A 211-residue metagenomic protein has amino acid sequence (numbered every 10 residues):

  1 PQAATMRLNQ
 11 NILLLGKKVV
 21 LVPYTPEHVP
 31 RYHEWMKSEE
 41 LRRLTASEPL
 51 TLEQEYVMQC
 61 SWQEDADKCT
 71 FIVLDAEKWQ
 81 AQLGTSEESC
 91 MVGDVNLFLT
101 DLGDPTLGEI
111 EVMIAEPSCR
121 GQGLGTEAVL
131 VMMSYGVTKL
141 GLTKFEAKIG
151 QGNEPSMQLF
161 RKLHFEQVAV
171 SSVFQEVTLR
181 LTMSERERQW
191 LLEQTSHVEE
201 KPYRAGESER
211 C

Functional and structural regions predicted by a protein language model:
Q2-C119, K139, E166-C211: GNAT-family acyltransferases
L107, G136-G150: Conserved GNAT acetyl-CoA-binding A-motif
E116-S118, Q122, Q151-G152: Active-site acidic-Proline motif in GNAT/NAT acetyltransferases
C119, G123-M132: Conserved acetyl-CoA pyrophosphate-binding loop and the N-cap/start of the following alpha-helix in GNAT-like
T126-E127, L140-G141, Q151-A169: Conserved active-site alpha-helix within GNAT-family acetyltransferase domains
G150-Q151, F174: Conserved beta-strand edge residues that scaffold enzyme active sites
